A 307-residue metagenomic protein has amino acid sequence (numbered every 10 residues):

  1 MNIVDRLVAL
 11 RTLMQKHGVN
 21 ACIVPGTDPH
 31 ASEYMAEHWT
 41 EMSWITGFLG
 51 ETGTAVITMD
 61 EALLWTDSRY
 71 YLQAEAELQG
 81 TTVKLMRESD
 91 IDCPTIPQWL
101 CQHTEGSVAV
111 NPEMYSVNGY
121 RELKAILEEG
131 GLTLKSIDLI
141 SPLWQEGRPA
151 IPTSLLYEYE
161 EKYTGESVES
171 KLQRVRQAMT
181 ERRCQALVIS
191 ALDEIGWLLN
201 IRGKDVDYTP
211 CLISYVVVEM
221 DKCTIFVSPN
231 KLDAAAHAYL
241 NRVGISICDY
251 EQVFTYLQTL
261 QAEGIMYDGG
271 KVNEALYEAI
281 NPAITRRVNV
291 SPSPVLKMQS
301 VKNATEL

Functional and structural regions predicted by a protein language model:
M1-L307: Terminal domain-start leader segments
